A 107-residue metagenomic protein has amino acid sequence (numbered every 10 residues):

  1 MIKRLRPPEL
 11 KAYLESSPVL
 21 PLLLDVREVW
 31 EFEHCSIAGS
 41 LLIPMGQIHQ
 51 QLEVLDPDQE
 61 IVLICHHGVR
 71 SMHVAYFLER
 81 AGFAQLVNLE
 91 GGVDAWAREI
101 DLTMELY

Functional and structural regions predicted by a protein language model:
M1-L22, V29-E60, V69-Y107: Rhodanese-like catalytic fold shared by cysteine-dependent sulfurtransferases and DSP/PTP-type phosphatases
I64: Short, surface-exposed ligand- or partner-binding patches at beta-edge/loop junctions that are enriched in aromatics
